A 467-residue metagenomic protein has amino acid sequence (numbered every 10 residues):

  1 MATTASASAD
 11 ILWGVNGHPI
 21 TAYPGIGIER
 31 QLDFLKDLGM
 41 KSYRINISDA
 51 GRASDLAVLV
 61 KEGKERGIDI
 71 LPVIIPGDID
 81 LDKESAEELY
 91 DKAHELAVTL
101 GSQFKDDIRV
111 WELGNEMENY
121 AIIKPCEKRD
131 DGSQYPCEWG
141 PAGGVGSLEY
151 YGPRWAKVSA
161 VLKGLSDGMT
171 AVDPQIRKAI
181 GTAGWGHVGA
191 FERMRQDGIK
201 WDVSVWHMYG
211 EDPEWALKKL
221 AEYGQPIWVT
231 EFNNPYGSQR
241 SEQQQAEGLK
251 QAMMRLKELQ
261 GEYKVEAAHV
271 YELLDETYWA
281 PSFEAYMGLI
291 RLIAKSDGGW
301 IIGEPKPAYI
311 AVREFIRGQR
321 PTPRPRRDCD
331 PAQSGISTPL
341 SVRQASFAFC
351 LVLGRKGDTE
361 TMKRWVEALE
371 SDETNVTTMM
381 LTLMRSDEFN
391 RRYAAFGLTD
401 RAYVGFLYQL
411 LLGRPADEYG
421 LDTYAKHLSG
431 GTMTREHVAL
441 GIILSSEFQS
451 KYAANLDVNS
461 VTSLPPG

Functional and structural regions predicted by a protein language model:
A7-S48: Boundary/entry segment of secreted carbohydrate-active catalytic domains
W13-G17, Y43-I45, I70-I74, R109-L113 (+4 more regions): Hydrophobic faces of well-ordered beta-strands that scaffold small-molecule active sites in alpha/beta enzyme cores
Y23-I28, E127-Y150, Q239, L259 (+2 more regions): Aromatic-rich peripheral "rim/lid" segments of glycoside hydrolase catalytic domains that contact and position glycan
L56-D106, A121-K124, G140-S147, A160-K163 (+1 more regions): Active-site-adjacent "subsite" loops/lids of carbohydrate-active enzymes
E62-K64, E84-M117, R154-V172, A190-K200 (+2 more regions): An active-site-proximal structural segment forming one wall of the substrate-binding cleft that immediately precedes
V73, L148-K250, Y263, W279-S282 (+2 more regions): Noncatalytic carbohydrate-binding groove/subsite architecture in carbohydrate-active enzymes
L96-W155, A179-A183, V229, V265-L274: Active-site groove signature of glycoside hydrolases
V270, D328-G467: Substrate/cofactor-recognition hotspot
